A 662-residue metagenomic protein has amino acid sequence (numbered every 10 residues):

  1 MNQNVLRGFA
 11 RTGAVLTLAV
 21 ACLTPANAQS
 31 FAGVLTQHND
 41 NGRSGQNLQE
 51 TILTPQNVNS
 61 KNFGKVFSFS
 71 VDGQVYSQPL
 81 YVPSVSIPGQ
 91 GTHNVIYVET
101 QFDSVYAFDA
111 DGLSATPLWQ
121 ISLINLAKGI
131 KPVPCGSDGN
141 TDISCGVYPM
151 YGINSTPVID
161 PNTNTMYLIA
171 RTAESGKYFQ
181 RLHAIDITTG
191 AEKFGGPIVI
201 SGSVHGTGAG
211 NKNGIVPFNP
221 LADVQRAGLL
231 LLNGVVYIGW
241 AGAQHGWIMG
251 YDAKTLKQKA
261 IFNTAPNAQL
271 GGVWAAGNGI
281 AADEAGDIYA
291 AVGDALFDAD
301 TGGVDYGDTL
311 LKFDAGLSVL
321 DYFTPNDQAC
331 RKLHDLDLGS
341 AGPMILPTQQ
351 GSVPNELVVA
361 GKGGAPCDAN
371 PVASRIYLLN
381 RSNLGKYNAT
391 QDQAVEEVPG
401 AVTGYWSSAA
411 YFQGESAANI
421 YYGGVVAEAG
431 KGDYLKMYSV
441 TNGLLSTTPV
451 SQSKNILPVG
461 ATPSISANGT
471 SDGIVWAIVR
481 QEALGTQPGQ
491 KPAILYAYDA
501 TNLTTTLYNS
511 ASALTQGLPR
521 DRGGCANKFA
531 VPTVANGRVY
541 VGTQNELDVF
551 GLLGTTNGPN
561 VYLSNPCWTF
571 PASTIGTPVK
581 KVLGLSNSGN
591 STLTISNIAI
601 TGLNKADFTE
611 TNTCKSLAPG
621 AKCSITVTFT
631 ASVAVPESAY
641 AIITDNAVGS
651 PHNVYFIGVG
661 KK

Functional and structural regions predicted by a protein language model:
M1-A14: Bacterial N-terminal signal peptides that target proteins for export
T12-T24: Bacterial N-terminal signal peptides
A26-N41, T556-C567: Boundary/junction segments of secreted and surface-exposed precursor proteins
Q29-Q349, P354-G385, W406-Q413, A418-Y438 (+5 more regions): Mobile, glycine-rich extracellular loop/lid and propeptide segments that shape or gate substrate/ligand access
K128, A513-A526, T611: Gly/Pro-rich loop segments of beta-rich domains
A389-A401, T448-S453: Inter-blade linker and blade-boundary elements of WD-repeat/beta-propeller domains
G432-L435, S446-G460: Detector for outer-membrane/organellar transmembrane beta-barrel domains, recognizing the amphipathic beta-strand
T556-K662: Feature for long, exposed domains in two main contexts
